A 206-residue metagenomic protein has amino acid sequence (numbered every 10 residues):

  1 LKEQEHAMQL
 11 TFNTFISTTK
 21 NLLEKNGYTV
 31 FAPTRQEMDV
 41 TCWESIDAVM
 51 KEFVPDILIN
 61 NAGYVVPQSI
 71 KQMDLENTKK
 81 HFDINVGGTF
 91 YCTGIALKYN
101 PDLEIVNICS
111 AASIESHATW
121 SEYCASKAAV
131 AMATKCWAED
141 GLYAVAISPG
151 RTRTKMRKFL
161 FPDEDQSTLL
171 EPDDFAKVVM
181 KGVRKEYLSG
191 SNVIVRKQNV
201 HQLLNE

Functional and structural regions predicted by a protein language model:
L1-V30: Canonical Rossmann dinucleotide-binding motif of NAD(H)/NADP(H)-dependent dehydrogenases/reductases, specifically
N61-V66: Conserved NAD(P)H cofactor-binding loop of Rossmann-fold oxidoreductase domains
S69-I70, N77-F82: Substrate-binding pocket helix/loop in short-chain dehydrogenase/reductase
M73, S116-C124, C136: Active-site loop-to-helix junction immediately N-terminal to the catalytic Tyr of the SDR YXXXK motif in Rossmann-fold
T93, S126: Active-site helix of classical SDR
S110: Residue(s) in the substrate-gating loop at a strand-loop-helix junction that position the organic substrate next
A146-I147, T154, D163-E206: C-terminal helical subdomain
